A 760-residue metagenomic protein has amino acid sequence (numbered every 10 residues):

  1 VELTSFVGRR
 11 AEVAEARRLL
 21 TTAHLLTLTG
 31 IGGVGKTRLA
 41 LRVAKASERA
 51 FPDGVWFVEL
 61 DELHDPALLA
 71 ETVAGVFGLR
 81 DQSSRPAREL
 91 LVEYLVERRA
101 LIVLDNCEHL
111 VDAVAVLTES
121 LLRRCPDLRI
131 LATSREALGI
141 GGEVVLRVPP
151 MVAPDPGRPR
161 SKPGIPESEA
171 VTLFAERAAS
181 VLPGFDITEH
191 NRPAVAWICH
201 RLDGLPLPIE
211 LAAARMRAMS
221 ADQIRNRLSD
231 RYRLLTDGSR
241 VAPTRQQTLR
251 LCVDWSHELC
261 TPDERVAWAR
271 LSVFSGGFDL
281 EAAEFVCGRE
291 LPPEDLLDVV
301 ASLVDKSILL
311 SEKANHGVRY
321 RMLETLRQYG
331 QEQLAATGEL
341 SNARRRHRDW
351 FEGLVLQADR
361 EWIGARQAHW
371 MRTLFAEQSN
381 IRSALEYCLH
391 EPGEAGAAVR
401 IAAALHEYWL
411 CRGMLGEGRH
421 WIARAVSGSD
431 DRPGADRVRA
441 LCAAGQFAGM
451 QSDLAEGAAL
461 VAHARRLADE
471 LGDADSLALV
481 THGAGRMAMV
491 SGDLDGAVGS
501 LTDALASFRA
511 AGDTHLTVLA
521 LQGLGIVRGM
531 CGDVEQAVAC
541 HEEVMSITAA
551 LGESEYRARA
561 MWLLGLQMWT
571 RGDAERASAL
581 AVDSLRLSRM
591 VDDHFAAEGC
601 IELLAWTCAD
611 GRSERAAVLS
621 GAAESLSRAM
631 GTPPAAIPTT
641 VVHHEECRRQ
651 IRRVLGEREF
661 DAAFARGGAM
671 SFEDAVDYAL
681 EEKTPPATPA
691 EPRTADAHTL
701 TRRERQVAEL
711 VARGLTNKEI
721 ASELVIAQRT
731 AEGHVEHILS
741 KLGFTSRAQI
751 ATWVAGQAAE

Functional and structural regions predicted by a protein language model:
V1-A423, S427, H594-F595, I601-L603 (+1 more regions): Aliphatic-rich helical/repeat scaffold segments used for oligomerization and domain docking
V1-S5, P154-G164, S168, F672-R705 (+1 more regions): Intrinsically disordered or compositionally simple regulatory linkers and C-terminal tails in signal-transduction
T373, E377, G393-E394, C411 (+11 more regions): Short coil/turn linker motifs that delimit alpha-helical repeat modules in TPR/alpha-solenoid proteins
L385-E386, A423-S427, A462-D473, T502-D513 (+3 more regions): Amphipathic alpha-helical segments of tetratricopeptide repeats
V399-G413, D436-L454, S476-D493, A504-A506 (+6 more regions): Tandem amphipathic alpha-helical repeat scaffolds
A539-M545, L551, E555-R693, G756: Helix-coil-helix junctions within alpha-helical repeat/solenoid scaffolds
P689-E760: Helix-turn-helix DNA-binding segment
